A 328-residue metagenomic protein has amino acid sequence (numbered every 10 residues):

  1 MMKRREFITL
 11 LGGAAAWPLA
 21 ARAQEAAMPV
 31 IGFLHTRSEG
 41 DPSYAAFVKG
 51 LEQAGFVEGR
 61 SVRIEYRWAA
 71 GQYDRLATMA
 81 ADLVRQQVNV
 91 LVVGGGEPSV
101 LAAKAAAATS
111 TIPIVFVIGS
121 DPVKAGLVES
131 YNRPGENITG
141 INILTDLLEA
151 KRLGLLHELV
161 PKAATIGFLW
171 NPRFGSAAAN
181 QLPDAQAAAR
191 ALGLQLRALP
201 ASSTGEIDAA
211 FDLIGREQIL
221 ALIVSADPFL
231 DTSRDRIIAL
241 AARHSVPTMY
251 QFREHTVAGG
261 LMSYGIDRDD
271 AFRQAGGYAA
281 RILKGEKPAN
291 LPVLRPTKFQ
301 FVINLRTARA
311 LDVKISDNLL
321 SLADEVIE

Functional and structural regions predicted by a protein language model:
M1-E328: Short hydrophobic alpha-helices and adjacent helix-cap/hinge residues
